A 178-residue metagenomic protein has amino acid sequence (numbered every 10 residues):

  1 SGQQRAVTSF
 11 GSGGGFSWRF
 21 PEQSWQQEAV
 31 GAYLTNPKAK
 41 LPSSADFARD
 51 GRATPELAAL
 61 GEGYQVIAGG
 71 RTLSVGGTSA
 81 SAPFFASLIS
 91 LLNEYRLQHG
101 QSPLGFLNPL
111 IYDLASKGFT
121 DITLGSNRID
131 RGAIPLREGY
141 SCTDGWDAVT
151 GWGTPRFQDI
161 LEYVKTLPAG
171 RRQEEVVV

Functional and structural regions predicted by a protein language model:
S1-V178: Extracellular protease catalytic domains of secreted zymogens
